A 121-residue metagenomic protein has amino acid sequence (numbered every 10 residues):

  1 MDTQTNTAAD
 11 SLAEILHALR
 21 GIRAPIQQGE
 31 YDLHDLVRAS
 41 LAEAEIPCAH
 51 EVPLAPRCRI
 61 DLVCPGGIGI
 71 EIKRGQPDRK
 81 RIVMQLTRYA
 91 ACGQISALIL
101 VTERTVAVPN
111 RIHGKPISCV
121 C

Functional and structural regions predicted by a protein language model:
D2-P53: Acidic-basic catalytic patches of nuclease active cores, encompassing PD-(D/E)XK and other metal-cofactor nuclease
H17, A39, M84-A91: Surface-exposed alpha-helical segments enriched in charged/polar residues
V37, C48, I70, I99-L100: Hydrophobic beta-strand residues in large extracellular and virion-surface proteins
A42-I46, C64-I68, C92-S96, G114-K115: Short glycine/proline-enriched coil/turn segments at helix->beta-strand junctions
P53-P65: Catalytic centers of nucleases
A55-P56, I82-Q85: Amphipathic coiled-coil/heptad-repeat helices and related helical stalk/stem segments that mediate oligomerization
L62-Q76, Y89: Conserved catalytic cores of phosphodiester-cleaving nucleases, focusing on short active-site segments
Q76-R81, A90-C121: Nucleic-acid nuclease catalytic cores
